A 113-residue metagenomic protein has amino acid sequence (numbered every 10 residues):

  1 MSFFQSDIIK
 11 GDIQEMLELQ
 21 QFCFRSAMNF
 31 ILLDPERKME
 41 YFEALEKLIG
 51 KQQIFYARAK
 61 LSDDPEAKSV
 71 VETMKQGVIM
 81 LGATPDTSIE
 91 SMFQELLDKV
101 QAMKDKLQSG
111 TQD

Functional and structural regions predicted by a protein language model:
M1-M39: Short terminal alpha-helical segments
S2-Q5, F30-R37, A44, E72 (+2 more regions): Generic structural signal for short, flexible, solvent-exposed coil/loop and linker residues
F4, Q14, M39-Y41, E46-K47 (+3 more regions): A broad "ordered helical/assembly scaffold" signature
I8, F22, E40, E66-T73 (+1 more regions): Exposed alpha-helical structural elements
K10-I13, L17, F42-I49, K75-V78 (+2 more regions): Generic structural concept
F22, L48-S62, G77-M80, T84 (+2 more regions): Amphipathic alpha-helical interaction surfaces
F24-V70: Amphipathic alpha-helical interaction modules
E72-D113: Amphipathic alpha-helical binding modules
